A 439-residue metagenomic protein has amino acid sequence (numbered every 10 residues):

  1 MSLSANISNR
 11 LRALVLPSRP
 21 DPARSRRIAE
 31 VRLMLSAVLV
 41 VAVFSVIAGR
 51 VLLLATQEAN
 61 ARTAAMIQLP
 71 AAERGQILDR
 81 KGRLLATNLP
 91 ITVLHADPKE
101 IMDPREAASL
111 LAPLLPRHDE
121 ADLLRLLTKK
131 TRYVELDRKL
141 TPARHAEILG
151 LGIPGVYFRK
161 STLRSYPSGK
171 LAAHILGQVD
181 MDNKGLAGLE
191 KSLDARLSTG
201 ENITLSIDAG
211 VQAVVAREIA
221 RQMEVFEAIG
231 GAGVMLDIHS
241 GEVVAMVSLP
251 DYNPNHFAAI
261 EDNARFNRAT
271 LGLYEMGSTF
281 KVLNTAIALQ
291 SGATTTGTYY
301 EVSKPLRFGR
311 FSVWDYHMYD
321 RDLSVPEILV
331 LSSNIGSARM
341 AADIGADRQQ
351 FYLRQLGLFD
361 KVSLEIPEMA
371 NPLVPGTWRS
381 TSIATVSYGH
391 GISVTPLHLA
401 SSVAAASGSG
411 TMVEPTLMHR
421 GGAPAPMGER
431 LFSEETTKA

Functional and structural regions predicted by a protein language model:
M1-F257, R268, L273, G345-F359: Periplasmic/cell-envelope proteins involved in peptidoglycan metabolism and beta-lactam response
N6, R10-P20, A86, G233 (+2 more regions): Beta-lactam-recognizing serine transpeptidase/beta-lactamase-like catalytic domain environment
